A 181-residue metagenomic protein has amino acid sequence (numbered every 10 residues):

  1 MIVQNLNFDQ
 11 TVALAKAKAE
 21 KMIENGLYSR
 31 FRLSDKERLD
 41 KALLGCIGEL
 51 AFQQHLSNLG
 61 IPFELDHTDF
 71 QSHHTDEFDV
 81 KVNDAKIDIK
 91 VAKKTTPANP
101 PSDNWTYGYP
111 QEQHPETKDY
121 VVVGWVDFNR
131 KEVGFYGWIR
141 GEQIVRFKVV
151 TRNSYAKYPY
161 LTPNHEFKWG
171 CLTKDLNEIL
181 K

Functional and structural regions predicted by a protein language model:
M1-N83, K90-K181: Nucleic-acid endonuclease domains
